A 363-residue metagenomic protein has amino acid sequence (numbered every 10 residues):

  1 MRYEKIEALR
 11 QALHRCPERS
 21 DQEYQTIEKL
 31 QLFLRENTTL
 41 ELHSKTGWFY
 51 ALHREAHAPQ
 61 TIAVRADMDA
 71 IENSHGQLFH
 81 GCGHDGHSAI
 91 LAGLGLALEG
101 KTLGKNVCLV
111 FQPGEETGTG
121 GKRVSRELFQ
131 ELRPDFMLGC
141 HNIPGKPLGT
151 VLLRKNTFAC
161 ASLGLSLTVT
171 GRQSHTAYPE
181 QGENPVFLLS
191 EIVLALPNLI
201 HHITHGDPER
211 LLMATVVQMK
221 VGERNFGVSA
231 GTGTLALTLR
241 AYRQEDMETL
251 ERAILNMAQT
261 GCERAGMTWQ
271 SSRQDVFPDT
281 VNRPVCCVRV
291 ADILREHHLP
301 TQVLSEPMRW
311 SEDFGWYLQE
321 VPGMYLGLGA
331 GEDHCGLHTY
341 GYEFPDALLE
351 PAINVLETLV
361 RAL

Functional and structural regions predicted by a protein language model:
M1-G81, G86-L103, C108: Acidic/His- and Gly-rich active-site-bordering loop/insert found across diverse amide/peptide-bond hydrolases
M1-P17, G100-K101, S125, L167-R172 (+3 more regions): N-terminal hydrophobic/helix-forming segments and targeting peptides
L13, V64, H84, L109 (+7 more regions): Divalent metal-coordination and catalytic microenvironments
F49-L52, A70-G81, D85-G86, K101-Q218 (+2 more regions): Histidine/acidic-residue-rich, glycine-tolerant segments that coordinate divalent metal ions
A63-R65, L165-L167, Y325-G331: Non-cysteine beta-strand/loop elements that form the S-adenosyl-L-methionine
R65, G139, T232: Structural signature of FAD isoalloxazine-binding scaffolds in flavoprotein oxidoreductases
G95-T102, Q130-E131, L318-E320: Alpha-helix C-terminal capping segments
S190-L363: Metal-dependent amide/peptide-bond hydrolase catalytic core, centered on the "pita-bread" metallohydrolase fold
